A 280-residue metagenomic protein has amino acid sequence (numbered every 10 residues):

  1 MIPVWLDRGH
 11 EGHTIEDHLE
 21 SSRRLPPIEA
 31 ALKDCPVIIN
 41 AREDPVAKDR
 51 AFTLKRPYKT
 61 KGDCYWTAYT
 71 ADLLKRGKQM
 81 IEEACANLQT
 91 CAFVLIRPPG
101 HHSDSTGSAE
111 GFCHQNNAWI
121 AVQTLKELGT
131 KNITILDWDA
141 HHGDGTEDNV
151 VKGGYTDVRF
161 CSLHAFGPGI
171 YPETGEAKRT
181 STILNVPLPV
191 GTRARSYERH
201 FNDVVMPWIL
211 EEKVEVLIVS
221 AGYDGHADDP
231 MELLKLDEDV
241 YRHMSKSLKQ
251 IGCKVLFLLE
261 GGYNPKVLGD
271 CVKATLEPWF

Functional and structural regions predicted by a protein language model:
M1-K131, P187, V204-V205, L210: Metal-dependent C-N hydrolase catalytic cores
P3-L6, P26, M231, L236-F280: Metal-dependent de-N-acetylase/amidase catalytic core
G12-I15, H226-D229, N264-L268: Short active-site-adjacent structural elements
L19-S22, A68-A71, K75-K78, R199 (+3 more regions): Electropositive phosphate-/nucleotide-binding environments in soluble metabolic enzymes
V37-I38, D157-R159, K254: Conserved beta-strand segments of alpha/beta enzyme cores
D44-V46, T67, R193, D237 (+1 more regions): Helix N-cap and loop-to-helix transition residues
F93, I218, L256-L258: Structural detector of well-ordered beta-strand residues that form the stable sheet scaffold of enzyme domains
I96-Q250, K273-E277: Conserved alpha-helical scaffold segments that buttress catalytic/binding sites
